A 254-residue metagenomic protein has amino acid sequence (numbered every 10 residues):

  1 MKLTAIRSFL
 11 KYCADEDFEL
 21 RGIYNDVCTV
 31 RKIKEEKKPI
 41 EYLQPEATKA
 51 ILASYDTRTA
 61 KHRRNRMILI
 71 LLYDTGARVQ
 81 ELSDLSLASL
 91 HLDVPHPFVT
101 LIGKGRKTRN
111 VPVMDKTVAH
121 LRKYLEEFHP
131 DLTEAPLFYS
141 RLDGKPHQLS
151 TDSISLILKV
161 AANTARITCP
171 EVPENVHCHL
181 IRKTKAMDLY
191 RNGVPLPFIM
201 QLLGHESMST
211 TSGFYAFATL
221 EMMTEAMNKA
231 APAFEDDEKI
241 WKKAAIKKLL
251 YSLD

Functional and structural regions predicted by a protein language model:
M1-D254: Conserved catalytic core of the tyrosine transesterase superfamily
